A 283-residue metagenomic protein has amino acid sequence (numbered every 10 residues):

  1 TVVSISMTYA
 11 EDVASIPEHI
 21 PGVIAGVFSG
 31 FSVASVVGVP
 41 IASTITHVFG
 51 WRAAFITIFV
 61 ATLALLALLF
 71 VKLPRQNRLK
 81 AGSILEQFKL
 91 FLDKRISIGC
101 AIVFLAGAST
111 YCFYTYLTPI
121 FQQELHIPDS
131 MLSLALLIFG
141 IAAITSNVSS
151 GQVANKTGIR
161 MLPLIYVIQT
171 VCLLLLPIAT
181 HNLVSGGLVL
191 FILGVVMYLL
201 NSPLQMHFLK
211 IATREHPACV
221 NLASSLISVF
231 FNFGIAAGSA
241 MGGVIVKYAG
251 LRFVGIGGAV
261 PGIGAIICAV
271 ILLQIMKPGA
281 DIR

Functional and structural regions predicted by a protein language model:
T1-S29: Cytoplasmic helix-loop-helix junction between adjacent transmembrane helices in 12-TM secondary transporters
T44-F59, P128, V244-I263: A membrane-interface helix-boundary motif in multi-pass transporters
F59-R78, A269: C-terminal membrane-cytosol helix-exit motif in multi-pass small-molecule transporters
K72-C100: Juxtamembrane intracellular "pre-TM" segments in multi-pass secondary transporters
R95-L136: Extracytoplasmic gate region of multi-pass secondary transporters
S146-G158, V246: Helix-to-loop junctions at the C-terminal end of transmembrane segments in multipass secondary transporters
R160-L204: C-terminal transmembrane helical hairpin of 12-TM major facilitator-type secondary transporters
I211-A249: A late C-terminal transmembrane helix in Major Facilitator Superfamily
